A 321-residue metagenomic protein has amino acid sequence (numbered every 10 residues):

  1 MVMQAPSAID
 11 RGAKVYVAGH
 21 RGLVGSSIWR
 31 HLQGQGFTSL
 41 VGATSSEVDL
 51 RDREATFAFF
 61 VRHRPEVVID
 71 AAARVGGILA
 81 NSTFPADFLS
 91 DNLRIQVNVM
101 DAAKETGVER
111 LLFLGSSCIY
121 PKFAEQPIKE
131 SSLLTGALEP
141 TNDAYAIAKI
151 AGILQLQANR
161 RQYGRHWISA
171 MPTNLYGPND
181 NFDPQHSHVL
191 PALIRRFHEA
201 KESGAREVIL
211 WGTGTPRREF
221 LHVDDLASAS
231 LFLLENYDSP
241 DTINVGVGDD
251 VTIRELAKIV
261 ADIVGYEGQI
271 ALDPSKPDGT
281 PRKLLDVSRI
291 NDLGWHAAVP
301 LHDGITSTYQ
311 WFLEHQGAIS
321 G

Functional and structural regions predicted by a protein language model:
V2-G12: A short, basic/flexible loop-to-alpha-helix module at the beginning of a structural domain
A18, A43, A71-R74, L111-S117 (+1 more regions): SDR active-site strand-loop-helix element
G19, S27-F37, E199-G321: C-terminal substrate-binding subdomain of Rossmann-fold SDR/epimerase-dehydratase oxidoreductases
V24: Hydrophobic/small residue at the entry helix of a nucleotide-binding pocket
G42, R53-L93, E105: NAD(P)H-binding glycine-rich loop region in Rossmannoid oxidoreductase-like domains and their noncatalytic homologs
V97-N142: Conserved Rossmann-fold NAD(P)-dependent oxidoreductase catalytic core, especially the SDR/UDP-sugar
F123-S132, L154-L234, G248-D250, K258-V264: NAD(P)-dependent short-chain dehydrogenase/reductase
A144, A148-A151: Active-site helix of classical SDR
